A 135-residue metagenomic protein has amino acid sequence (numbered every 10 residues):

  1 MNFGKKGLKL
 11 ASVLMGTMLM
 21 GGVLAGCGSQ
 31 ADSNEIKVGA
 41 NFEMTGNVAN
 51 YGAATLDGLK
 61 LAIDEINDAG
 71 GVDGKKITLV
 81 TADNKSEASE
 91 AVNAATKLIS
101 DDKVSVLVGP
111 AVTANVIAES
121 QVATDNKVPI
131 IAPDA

Functional and structural regions predicted by a protein language model:
M1-K37, D68-G71, D125: Short, low-complexity disordered leader/linker segments with a strong preference for bacterial N-terminal type II
A31, L56-T78: Signal peptide-proximal N-terminal region of secreted/periplasmic/extracellular or secretory-lumen proteins
G39-K60, A82-S89, A111-A114: Extracytoplasmic "Venus flytrap"
T45, I63-G70, I99-D102, V108-A111: Sec/Tat-exported extracytoplasmic proteins
L56-I63, V92-T96, V116-T124: Extracytoplasmic/secreted envelope proteins and their assembly/folding machinery, especially bacterial periplasmic
V80-T81, K85-S105: Short, well-structured alpha-helical segments in soluble
K103-A135: Extracytoplasmic ligand/sensor domains, especially the bilobed periplasmic-binding protein
